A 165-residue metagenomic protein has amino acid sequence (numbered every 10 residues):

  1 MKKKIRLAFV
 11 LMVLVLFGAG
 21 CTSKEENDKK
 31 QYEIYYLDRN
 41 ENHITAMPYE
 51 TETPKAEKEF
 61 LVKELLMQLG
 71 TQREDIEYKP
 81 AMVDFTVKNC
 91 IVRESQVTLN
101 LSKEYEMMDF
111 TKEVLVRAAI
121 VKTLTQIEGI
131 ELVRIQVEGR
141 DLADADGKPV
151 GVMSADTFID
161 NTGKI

Functional and structural regions predicted by a protein language model:
K2-F9, V15, G20-I165: Bimodal "functional hotspot" detector
